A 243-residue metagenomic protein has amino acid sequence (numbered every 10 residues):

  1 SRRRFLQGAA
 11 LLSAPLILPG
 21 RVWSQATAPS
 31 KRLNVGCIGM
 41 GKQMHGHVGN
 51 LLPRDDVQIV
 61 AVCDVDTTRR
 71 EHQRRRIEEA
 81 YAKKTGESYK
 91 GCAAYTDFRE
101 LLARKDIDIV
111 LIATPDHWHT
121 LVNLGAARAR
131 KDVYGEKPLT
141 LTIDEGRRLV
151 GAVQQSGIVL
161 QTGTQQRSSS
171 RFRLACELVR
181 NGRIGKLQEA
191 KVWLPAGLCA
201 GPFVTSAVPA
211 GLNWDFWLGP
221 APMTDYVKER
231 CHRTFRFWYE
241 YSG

Functional and structural regions predicted by a protein language model:
S1-D132, D144-V159: N-terminal glycine-/serine-/threonine-rich beta1-alpha1-beta2 phosphate-ribose binding loop of Rossmann-like
N34-G39, Q161, R180-R183, Y241: Short glycine/serine/threonine-biased micro-segments
R54, Y89, R167-S168, T224-D225: Redox-cofactor-proximal catalytic regions of oxidoreductases
A61-C63, L111, Q188-K191, L218: Residues embedded in well-ordered beta-strands within globular domains across many folds
I107, D116, W193-A196, M223: Flexible, active-site-proximal loop/turn residues at the rims of small-molecule/cofactor binding pockets and catalytic
D132-Y134, L139-F216: A contiguous active-site-proximal alpha/beta segment in oxidoreductase catalytic domains
A210-G243: Glycine-rich, aromatic-lined ligand/substrate-binding cores of catalytic and carbohydrate-binding domains
